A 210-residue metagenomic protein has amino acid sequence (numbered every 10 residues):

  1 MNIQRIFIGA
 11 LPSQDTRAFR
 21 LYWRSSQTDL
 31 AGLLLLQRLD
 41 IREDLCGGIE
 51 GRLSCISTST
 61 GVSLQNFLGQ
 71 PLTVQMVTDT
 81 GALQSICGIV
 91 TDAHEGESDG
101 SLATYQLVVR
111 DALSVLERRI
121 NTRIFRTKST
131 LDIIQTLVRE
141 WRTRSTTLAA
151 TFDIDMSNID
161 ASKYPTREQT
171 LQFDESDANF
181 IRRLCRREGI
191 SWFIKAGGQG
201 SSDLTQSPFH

Functional and structural regions predicted by a protein language model:
M1-H210: Amphipathic alpha-helical and helix-coil boundary elements used as assembly and membrane-proximal scaffolds
